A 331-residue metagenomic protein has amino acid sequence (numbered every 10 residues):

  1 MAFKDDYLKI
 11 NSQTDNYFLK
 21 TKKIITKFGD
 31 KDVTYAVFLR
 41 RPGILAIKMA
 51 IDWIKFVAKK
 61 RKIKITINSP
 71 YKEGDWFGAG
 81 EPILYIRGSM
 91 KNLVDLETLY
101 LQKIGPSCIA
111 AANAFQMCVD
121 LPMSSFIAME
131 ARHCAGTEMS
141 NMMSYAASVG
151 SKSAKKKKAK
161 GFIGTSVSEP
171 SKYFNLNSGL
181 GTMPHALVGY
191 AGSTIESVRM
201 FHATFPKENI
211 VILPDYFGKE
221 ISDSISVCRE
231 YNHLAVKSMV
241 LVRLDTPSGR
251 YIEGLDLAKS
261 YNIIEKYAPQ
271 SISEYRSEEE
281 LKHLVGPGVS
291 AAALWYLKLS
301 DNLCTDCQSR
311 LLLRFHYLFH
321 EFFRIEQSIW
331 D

Functional and structural regions predicted by a protein language model:
M1-V94, T98-S107, A111: Flexible, solvent-exposed loop/hinge segments and secondary-structure transition points
R41, D75-F77, L84-C307, L311-E326: Buried, small/hydrophobic-residue-enriched core segments of structured protein domains
S328-D331: C-terminal structural cap/anchor segments
